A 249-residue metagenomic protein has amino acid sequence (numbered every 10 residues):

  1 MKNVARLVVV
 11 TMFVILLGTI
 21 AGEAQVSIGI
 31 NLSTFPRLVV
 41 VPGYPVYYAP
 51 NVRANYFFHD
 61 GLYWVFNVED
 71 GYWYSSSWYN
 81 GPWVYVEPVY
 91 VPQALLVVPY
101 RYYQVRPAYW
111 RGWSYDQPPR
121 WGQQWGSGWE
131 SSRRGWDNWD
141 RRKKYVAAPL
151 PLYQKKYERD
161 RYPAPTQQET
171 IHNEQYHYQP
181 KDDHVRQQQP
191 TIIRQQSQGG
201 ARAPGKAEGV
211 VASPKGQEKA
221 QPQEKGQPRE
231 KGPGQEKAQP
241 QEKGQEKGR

Functional and structural regions predicted by a protein language model:
M1-R6: Positively charged n-region of N-terminal signal peptides that target proteins for export
V9-G18: Bacterial N-terminal signal peptides
T19-A24: Sec/Tat signal peptide C-region and signal peptidase I cleavage site
Q25-Q195: Low-complexity segments
E174-Q179, Q187-Q189, R194-G200, P204-E208 (+6 more regions): Intrinsically disordered, low-complexity repeat/linker tracts enriched for polar/charged residues
